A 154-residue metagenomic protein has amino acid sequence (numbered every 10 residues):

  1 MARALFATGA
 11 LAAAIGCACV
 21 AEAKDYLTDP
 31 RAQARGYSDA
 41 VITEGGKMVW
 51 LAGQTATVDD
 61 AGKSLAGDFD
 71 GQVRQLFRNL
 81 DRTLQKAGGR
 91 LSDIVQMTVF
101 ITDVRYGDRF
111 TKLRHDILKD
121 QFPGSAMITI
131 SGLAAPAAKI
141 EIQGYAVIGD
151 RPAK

Functional and structural regions predicted by a protein language model:
A4-R78, R82-V95, I101-K154: N-terminal presequence-like segments and the immediate start of the first folded domain
